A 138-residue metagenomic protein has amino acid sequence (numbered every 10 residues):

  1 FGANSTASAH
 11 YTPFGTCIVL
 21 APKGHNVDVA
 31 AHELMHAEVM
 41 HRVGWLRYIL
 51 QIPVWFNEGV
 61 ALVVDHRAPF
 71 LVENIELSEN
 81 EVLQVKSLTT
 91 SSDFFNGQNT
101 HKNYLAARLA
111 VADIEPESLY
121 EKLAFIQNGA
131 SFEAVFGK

Functional and structural regions predicted by a protein language model:
F1-G44, N103: Juxtacatalytic substrate-recognition/specificity segment
Y11, C17, V29, R47-K138: Acidic/His/Gly-enriched intrinsically disordered linker/tail segments that often contain short helix/coil "MoRF-like"
